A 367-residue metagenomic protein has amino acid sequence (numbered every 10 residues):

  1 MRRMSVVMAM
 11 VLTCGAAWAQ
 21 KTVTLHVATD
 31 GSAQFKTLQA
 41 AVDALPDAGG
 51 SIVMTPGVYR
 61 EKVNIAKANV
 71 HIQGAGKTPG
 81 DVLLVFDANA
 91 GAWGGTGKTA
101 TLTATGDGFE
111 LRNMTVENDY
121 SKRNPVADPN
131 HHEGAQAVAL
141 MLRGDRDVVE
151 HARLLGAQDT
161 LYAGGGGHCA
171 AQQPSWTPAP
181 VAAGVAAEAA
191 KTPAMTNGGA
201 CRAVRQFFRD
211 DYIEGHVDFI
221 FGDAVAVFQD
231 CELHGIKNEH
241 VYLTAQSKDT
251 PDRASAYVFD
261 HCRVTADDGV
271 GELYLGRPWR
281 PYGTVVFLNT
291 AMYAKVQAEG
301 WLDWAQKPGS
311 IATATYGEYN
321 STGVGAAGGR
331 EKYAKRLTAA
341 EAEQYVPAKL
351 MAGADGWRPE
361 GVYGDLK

Functional and structural regions predicted by a protein language model:
S5-G15: Bacterial N-terminal signal peptides
Q20-K367: Sequence-level preference for short, compositionally simple segments enriched in small aliphatic or small polar residues
